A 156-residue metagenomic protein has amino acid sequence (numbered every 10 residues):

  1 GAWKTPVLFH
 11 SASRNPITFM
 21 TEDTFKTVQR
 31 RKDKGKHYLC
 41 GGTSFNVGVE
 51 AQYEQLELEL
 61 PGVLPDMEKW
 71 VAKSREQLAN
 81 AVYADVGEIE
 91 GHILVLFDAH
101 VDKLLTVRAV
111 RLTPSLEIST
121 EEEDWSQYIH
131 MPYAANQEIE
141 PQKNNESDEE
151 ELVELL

Functional and structural regions predicted by a protein language model:
A2-E54: Aromatic- and glycine-enriched beta-alpha-beta binding-site module
V7, E57-L58, E154: Intrinsically disordered, low-complexity segments enriched in glycine/proline and serine/threonine
R14, C40, P65, T120-E123: Alpha-helical structural elements
Y38-G41, F45-A79: Extended, compositionally biased interaction tracts of eukaryotic scaffold proteins
K73-L156: Glycine-rich, aromatic-bearing surface loops/beta-hairpins
